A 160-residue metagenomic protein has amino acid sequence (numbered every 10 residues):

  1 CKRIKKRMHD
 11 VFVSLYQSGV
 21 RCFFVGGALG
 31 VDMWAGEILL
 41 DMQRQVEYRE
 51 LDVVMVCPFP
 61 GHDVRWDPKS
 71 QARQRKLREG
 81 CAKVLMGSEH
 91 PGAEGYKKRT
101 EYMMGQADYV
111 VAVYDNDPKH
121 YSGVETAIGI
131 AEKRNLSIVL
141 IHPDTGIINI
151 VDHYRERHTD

Functional and structural regions predicted by a protein language model:
C1-D160: Acidic/glycine-enriched connector segments
